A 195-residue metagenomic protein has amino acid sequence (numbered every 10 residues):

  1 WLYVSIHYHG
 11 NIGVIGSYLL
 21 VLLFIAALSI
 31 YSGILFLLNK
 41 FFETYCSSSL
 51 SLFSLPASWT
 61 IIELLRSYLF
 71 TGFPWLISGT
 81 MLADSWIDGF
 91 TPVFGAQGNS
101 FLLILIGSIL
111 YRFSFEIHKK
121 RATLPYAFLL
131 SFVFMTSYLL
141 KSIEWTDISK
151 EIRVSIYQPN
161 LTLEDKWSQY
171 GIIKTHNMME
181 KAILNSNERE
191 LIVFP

Functional and structural regions predicted by a protein language model:
W1-I143, L184: Membrane-embedded alpha-helical bundles of multi-pass enzymes that act on lipidic or dolichyl-linked glycan substrates
L140-P195: Soluble catalytic regions of membrane-associated enzymes that act on cell-envelope and secretory-pathway components
